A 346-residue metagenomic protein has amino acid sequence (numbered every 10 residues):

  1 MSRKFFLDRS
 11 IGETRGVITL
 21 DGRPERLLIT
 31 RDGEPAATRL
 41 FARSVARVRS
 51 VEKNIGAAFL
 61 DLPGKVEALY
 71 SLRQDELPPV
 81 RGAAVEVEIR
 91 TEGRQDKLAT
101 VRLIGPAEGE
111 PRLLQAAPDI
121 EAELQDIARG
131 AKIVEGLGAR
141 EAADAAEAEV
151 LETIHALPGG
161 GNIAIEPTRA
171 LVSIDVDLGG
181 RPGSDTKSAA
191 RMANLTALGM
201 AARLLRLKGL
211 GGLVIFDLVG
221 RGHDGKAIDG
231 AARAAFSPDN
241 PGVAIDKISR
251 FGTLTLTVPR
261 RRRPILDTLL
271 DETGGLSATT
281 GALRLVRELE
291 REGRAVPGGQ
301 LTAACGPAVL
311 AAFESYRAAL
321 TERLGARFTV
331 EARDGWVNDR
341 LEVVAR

Functional and structural regions predicted by a protein language model:
M1-D32: N-terminal basic/disordered segments at the start of proteins
L7, A46-S50, R81-Q95: Flexible glycine-rich surface loops and low-complexity tracts that mediate binding to linear polymers
T14-R15, N54-L60: Short aromatic-glycine-enriched beta-strand elements
D21-F41, I104-G105, A148-E152, E272-T280 (+1 more regions): Short boundary/loop segments of OB/S1/cold-shock single-stranded nucleic-acid-binding domains
L28-A36, F59, G64-P79: Beta-strand/loop nucleic-acid-binding surfaces
T38-R43, Q74-E88: Short nucleic-acid-contacting surface segments enriched for D/E, G, S/T with interspersed K/R
E92-A116, F216: OB-fold/S1-family single-stranded nucleic acid-binding modules
G93, G159-R323, R327-E331, E342: Conserved glycine-centered short motifs in functionally critical loops
